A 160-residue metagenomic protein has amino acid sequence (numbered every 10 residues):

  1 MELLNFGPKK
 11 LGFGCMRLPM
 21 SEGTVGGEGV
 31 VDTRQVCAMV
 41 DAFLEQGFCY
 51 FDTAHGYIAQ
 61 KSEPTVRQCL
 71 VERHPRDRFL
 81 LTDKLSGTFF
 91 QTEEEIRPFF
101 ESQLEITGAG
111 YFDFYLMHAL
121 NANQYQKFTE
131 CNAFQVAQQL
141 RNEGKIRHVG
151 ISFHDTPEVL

Functional and structural regions predicted by a protein language model:
M1-F79, V136, N142: N-terminal binding-site loop/beta-alpha segment at the start of enzyme catalytic domains that lines or forms
M1-K10, L85-R97: Generic structural signal for short, solvent-exposed loop/turn connectors between secondary structure elements
K9-G14, F51-T53, F79-D83, F112-M117 (+1 more regions): Hydrophobic faces of well-ordered beta-strands that scaffold small-molecule active sites in alpha/beta enzyme cores
E22, G29-V31, D41, Q91-L160: Glycine/proline-rich, positively charged, aromatic-decorated active-site loop/lid region on the catalytic face
Y57, R73-E94, H118-N121: Structural motif corresponding to the early beta-alpha repeats
